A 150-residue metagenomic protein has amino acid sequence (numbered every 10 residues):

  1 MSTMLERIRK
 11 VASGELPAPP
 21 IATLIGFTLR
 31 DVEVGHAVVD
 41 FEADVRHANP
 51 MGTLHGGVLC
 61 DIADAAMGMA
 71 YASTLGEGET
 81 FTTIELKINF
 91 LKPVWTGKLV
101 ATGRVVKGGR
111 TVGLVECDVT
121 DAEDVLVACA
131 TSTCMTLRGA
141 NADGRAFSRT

Functional and structural regions predicted by a protein language model:
M1-T150: Terminal targeting signals and extreme-terminal segments of soluble enzymes
